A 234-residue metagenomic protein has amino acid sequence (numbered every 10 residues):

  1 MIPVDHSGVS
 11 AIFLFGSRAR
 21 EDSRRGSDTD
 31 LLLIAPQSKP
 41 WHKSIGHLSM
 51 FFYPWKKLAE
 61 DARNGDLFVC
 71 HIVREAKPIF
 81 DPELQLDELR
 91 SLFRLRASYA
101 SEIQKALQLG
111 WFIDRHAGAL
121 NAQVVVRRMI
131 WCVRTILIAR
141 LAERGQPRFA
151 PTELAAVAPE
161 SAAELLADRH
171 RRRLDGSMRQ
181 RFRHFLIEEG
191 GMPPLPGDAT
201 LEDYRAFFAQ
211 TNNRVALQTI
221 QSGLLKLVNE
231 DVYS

Functional and structural regions predicted by a protein language model:
M1-S27, L32-P78, L224-D231: Metal-dependent nucleotidyltransferase catalytic core
L32-L33, S44-H47, D87, A106-R115: Short amphipathic alpha-helical segments, especially helix-boundary/capping motifs
W55, G65-D66, E83-L86, P151: Alpha-helix initiation and N-capping motif
L58-G65, L92-E102: Alpha-helix initiation/capping motif
R74, P78-R94: Ordered, amphipathic secondary-structure segments that act as subunit-interaction surfaces in large macromolecular
R94-S234: Conserved nucleotidyltransferase catalytic core and NTase-mimicking acidic/glycine-rich helix/loop elements in nucleic
